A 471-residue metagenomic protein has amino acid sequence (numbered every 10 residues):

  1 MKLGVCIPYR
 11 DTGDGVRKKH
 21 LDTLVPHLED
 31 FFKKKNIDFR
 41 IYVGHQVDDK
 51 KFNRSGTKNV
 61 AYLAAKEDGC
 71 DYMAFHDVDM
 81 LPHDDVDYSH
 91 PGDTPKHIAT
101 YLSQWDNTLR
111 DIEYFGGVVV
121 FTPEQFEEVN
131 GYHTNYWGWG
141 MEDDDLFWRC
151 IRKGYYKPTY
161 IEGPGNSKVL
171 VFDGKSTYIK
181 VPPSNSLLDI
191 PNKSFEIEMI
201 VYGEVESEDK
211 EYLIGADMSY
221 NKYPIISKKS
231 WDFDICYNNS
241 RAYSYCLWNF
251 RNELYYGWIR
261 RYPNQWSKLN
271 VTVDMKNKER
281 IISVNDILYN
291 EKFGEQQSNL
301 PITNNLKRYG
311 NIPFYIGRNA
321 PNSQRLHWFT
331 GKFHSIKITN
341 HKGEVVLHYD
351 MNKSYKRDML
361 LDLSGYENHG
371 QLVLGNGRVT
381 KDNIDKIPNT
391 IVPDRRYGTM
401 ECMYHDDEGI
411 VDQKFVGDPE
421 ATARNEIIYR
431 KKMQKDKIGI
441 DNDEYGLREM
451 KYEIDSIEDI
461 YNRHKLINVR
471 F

Functional and structural regions predicted by a protein language model:
K2-I7, L28, R40-V43, A61: Hydrophobic targeting segments
G13-F32: Short, well-formed alpha-helical segments that are part of the catalytic scaffolds of diverse glycosyltransferases
D22, K34-C70, W105-D106: Active-site-proximal specificity loops/subdomain of glycosyltransferases
G69-H83: Short beta-strand-to-loop acidic/aromatic patch adjacent to the donor-nucleotide binding site
H83-N107: Conserved donor-nucleotide/metal-binding helix-loop-beta segment in metal-dependent transferases, i.e., the alpha-helix
S103-F121, E128, G138: A recurrent flexible, glycine/aromatic-enriched loop bordering the glycosyltransferase active site that acts as
N135-G138, D144-N166, L170, L360-D362 (+2 more regions): C-terminal catalytic/acceptor-binding lobe
N166-K386: Extracellular glycan-associated modules
